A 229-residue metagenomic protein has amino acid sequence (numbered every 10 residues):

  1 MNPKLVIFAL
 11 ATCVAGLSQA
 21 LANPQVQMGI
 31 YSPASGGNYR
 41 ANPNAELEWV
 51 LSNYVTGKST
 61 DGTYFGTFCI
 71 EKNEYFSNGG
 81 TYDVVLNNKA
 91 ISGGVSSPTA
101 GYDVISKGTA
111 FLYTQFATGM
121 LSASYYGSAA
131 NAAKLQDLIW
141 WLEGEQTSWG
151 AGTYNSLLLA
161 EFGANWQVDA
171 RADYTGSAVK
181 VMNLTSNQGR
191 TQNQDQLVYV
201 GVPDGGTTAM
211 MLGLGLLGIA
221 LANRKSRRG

Functional and structural regions predicted by a protein language model:
M1-A22: Sec-dependent, cleavable N-terminal signal peptides
L5, L10, D61, G79 (+2 more regions): A detector of low-complexity, intrinsically disordered, Ser/Thr/Gly/Pro/Ala-rich segments
F8, Y125, V202, L212-G213: N-terminal hydrophobic alpha-helix used for membrane targeting or insertion
T12, G127-A129, L217-G218: Helix-centric, low-specificity signal for extended rod-like, repetitive segments
N23-V200: Short, surface-exposed polybasic-aromatic patches that bind anionic ligands, especially phosphate groups
P203-N223: A short, hydrophobic C-terminal helix/tail in secreted or cell-surface proteins
S226-G229: Short, charged juxtamembrane terminal tails flanking transmembrane helices
